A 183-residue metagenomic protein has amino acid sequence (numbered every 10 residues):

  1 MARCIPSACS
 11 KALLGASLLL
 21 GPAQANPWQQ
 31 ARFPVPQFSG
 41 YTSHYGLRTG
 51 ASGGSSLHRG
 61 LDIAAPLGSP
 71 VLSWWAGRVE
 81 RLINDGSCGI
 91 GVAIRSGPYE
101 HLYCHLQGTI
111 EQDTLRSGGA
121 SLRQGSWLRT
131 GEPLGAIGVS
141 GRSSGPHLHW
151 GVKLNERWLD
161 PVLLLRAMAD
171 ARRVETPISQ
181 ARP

Functional and structural regions predicted by a protein language model:
A2-L13: Bacterial N-terminal signal peptides that target proteins for export
K11-G21: Bacterial N-terminal signal peptides
A23-G91, S96-G97, R129-T130, V139 (+3 more regions): Surface-exposed, glycine-biased beta-strand/turn segments
D62, A93, L102-H105, A136 (+1 more regions): Conserved beta-strand positions that form and line the central face of beta-propeller blades
L72, L82, P98-G131: Short histidine-centered loop motifs in beta-beta connectors
G145-V152: Histidine-centered catalytic micro-motifs
K153-V174: Short peripheral tails and domain-boundary helices/loops at the edges of structured domains
